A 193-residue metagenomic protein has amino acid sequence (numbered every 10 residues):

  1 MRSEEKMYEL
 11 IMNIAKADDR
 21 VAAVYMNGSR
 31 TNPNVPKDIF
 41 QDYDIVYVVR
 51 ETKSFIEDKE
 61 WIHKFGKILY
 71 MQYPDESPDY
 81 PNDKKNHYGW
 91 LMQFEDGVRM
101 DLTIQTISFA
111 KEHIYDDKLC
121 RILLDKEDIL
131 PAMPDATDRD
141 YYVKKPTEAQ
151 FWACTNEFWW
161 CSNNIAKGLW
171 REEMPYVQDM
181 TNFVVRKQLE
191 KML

Functional and structural regions predicted by a protein language model:
M1-D19, N27-D38, V46-T103: Metal-dependent nucleotidyltransferase catalytic core
M26-N27, D179: Short loop/turn and capping residues at structural boundaries
E57, K187-Q188: A short hydrophobic/aromatic micro-motif that marks alpha-helical segments and, especially, helix-coil
F65-Y176, M180-T181: Conserved NTP/Mg2+-binding pocket subregion across the NTase superfamily
T181-K187: Small-residue-rich helix-loop
K191-M192: Amphipathic alpha-helical coiled-coil segments
